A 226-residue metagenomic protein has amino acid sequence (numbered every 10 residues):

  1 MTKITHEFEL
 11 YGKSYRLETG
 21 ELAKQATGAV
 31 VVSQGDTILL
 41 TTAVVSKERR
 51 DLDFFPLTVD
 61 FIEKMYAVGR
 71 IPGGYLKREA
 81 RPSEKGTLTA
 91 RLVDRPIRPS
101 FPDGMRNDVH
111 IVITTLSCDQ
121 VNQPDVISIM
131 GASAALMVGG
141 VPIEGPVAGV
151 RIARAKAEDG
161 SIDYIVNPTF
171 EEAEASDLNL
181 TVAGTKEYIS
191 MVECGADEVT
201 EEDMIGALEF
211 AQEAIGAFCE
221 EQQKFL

Functional and structural regions predicted by a protein language model:
M1-Q25, A29-V31: Short, Gly/Pro- and small/polar-rich lid/capping loops
R16, L40, V93, D103-A157: Glycine-rich anion/phosphate-binding loop at the beta-strand->alpha-helix junction
T19-G20, A29, A43-V45, L52-F54 (+6 more regions): Short acidic, glycine/serine/threonine-rich loops at helix termini
G20, A26-V30, H110, G145-R151 (+1 more regions): Gly/Lys-enriched N-terminal cap/neck module of very large, oligomeric protein machines
A26-H110, T115-N122, K186, E193 (+1 more regions): Glycine-rich, flexible beta-strand/loop modules in the N-terminal catalytic cores of phosphate-handling
P82-V93, D125-S128, T200-L208, Q212-F218: Generic structural signal for well-ordered, non-membrane alpha-helical segments in soluble metabolic enzymes
G140-L226: Mobile "lid/hinge" segments at catalytic clefts and subdomain interfaces of large enzymes
